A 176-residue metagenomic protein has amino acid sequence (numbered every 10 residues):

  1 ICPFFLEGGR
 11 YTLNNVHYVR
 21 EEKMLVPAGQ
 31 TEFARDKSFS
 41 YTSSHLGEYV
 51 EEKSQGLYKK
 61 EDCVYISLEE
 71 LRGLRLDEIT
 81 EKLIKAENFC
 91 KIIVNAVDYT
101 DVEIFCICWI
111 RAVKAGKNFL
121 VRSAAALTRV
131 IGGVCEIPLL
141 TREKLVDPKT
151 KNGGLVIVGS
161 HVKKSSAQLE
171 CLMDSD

Functional and structural regions predicted by a protein language model:
I1-V102: Cap/lid and interdomain-hinge subdomains that line or gate substrate/regulatory clefts in soluble alpha/beta enzymes
R10-Y18, E103-C108, G132-E136, A167-E170: Short acidic, glycine/serine/threonine-rich loops at helix termini
Y41-H45, L74, V97-I104, R122 (+3 more regions): Conserved active-site and cofactor/substrate-binding residues in soluble primary-metabolism enzymes
K53, E81-K82, C108-R111, C171: A generic secondary-structure signal
G73-I79, C106, K114, G133 (+1 more regions): A C-terminal functional module that forms or caps the active site or interfaces directly with catalytic machinery
C90-R122: Active-site pocket-lining segments that scaffold enzyme catalytic pockets across diverse folds
R111-D176: Acidic, glycine-rich loop-and-beta core segments that form the ion-binding/anion-interacting portion of active sites
